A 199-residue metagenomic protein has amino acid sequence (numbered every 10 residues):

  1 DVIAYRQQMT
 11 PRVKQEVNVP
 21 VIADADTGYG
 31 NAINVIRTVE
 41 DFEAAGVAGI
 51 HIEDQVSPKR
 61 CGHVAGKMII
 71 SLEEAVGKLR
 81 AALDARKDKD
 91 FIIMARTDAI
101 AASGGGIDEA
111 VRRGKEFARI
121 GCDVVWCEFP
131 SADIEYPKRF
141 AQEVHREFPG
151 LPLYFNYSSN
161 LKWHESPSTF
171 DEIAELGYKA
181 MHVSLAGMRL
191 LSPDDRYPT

Functional and structural regions predicted by a protein language model:
D1-S158, H164-V183: Alpha/beta enzyme core
W163-P167, L191-D194: Short, charged, surface-exposed secondary-structure boundary motifs
L176-T199: Conserved alpha/beta catalytic core and glycan-binding cleft of carbohydrate-active enzymes
